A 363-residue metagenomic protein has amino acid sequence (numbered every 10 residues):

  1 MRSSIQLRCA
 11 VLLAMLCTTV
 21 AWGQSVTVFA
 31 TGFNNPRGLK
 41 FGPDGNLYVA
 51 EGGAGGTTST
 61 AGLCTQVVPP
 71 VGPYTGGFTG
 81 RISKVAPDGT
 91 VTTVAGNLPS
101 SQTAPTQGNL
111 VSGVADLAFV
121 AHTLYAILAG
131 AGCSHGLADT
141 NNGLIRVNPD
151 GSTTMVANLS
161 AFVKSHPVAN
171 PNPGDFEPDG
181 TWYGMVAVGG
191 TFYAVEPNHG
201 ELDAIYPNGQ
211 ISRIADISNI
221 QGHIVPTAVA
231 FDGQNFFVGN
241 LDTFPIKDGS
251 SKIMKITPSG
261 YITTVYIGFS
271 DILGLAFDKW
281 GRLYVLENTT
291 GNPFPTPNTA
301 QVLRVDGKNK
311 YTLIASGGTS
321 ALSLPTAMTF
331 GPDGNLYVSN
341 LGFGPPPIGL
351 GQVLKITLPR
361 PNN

Functional and structural regions predicted by a protein language model:
M1-A10: Bacterial N-terminal signal peptides that target proteins for export
T19-G23: Sec/Tat signal peptide C-region and signal peptidase I cleavage site
Q24-V28, N35, F41, Y74-A95 (+9 more regions): Flexible "stalk/tail and boundary" regions
S25-A30, T92-A95, S101-Q107, T154-A157 (+4 more regions): A short beta-strand motif characteristic of beta-propeller blades
G32-D44, T79, S100-T123, V163-F192 (+7 more regions): Beta-rich, blade/repeat-based domains predominating in secreted/periplasmic proteins but also intracellular
A50-G80, A126-G143, V238-S250, V285-A300 (+1 more regions): Short, conserved, GDST-rich strand-edge loop motifs in beta-rich repeat architectures
W182-I205, I211-A215: Loop-centered beta-sheet repeat module
H199-E201, S270, T290, F343: Loop/turn residues immediately N-terminal
